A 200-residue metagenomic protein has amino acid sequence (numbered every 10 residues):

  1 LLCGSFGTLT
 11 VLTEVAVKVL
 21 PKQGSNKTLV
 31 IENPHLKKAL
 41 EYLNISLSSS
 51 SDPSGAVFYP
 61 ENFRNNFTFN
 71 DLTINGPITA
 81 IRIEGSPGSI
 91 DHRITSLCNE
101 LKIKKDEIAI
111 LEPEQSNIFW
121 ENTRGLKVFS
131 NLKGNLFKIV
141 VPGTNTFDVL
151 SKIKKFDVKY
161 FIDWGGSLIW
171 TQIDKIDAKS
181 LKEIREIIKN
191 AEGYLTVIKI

Functional and structural regions predicted by a protein language model:
L1-D52, A56-V57, I83: FAD-binding subdomain of flavoenzyme oxidoreductases
L1-L20, R64, P87-K133: Extended, compositionally biased intrinsically disordered regions at domain boundaries
L2, K38-S46, I90-R93, L97 (+2 more regions): Hydrophobic side chains in well-ordered alpha-helices
L9-T10, K27-L29, P53-A56, I78-A80 (+4 more regions): Structural motif
V15-Q23, F58-P77, E121-L132, D157-D163: Short, flexible, solvent-exposed loop/turn segments with mixed acidic/basic and small polar residues
I31-H35, I81-P87, I139-G143, T171-I176: Short beta-strand-to-loop capping motifs
E32-N33, E41-L111: A conserved active-site cap/scaffold subdomain adjacent to cofactor or substrate pockets
K104-I200: Conserved glycine-rich FAD pyrophosphate-binding loop
